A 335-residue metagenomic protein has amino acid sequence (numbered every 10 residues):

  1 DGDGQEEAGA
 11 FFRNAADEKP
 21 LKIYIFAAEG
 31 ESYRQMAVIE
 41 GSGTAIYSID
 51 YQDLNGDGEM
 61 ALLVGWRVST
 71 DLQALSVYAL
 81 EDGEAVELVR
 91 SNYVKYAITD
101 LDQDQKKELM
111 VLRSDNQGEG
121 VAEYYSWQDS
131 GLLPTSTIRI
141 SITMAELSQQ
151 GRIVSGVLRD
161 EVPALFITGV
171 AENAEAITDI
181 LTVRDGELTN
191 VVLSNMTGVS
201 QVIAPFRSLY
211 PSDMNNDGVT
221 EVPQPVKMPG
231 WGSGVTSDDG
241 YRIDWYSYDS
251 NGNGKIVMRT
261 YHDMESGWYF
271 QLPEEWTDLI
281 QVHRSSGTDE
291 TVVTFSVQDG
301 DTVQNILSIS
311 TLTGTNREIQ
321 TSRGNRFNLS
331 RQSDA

Functional and structural regions predicted by a protein language model:
D1-G2, I46-L54, V94-L101, V111 (+2 more regions): Beta-propeller blade termini
D1-Y47: N-terminal "mature head" segments of proteins
G2-F12, N55-W66, Q103-R113, V157-G169 (+1 more regions): Acidic/hydrophobic-patterned starts of short beta strands in beta-sheet-rich repeat architectures
D17-I25, T70-Y78, Q117-S126, E172-D185 (+1 more regions): Structural motif
A28-E31, L80-G83, Q128-G131, R184-G186: Short loop/turn segments that connect beta-strands within beta-propeller blades
R34-E40, V86-V94, P134-S141, N190-M196 (+1 more regions): Beta-propeller fold detector
E40-Y47, R90-A97, R139-Q149, M196-F206: Short coil/turn segments at the loop-to-beta-strand junctions that recur within blades of beta-propeller repeat folds
L158-R159, N173-E175, I180, E187-Q304 (+1 more regions): N-terminal targeting sequences that direct proteins away from the cytosol to non-cytosolic compartments
